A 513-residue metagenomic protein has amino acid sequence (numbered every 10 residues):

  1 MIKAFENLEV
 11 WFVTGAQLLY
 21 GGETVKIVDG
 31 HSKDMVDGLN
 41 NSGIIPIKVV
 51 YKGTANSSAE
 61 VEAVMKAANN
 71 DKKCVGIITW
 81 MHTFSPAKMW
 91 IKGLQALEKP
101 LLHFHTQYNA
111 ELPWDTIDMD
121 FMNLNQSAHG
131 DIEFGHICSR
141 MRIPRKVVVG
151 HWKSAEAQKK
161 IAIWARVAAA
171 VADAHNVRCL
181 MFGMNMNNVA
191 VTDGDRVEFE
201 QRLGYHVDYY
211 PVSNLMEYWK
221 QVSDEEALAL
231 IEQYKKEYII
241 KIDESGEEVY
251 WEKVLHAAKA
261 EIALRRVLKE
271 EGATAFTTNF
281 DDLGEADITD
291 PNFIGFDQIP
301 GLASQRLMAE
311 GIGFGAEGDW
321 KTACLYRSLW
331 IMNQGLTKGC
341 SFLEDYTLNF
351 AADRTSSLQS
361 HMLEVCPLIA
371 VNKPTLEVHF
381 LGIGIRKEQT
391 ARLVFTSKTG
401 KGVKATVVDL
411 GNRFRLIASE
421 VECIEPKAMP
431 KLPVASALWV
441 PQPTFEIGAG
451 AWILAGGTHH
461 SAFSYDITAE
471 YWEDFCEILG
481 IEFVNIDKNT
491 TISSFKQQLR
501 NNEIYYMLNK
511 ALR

Functional and structural regions predicted by a protein language model:
A4-I27, N176-N185: Short beta-strand segments enriched in small/hydrophobic residues
L19-G21, S58-A59, S85-K88, A110-E111 (+5 more regions): Flexible loop/turn segments at secondary-structure boundaries
K26-S42: Short catalytic helix/loop segments, enriched in acidic residues and glycine and frequently bearing histidine
P46-K48, H105, A110-S245, V249: Cap/lid and interdomain-hinge subdomains that line or gate substrate/regulatory clefts in soluble alpha/beta enzymes
G53-K66, A157-K159: Structural motif
V61-C74, I91-G93, E261-E270: Short, well-structured alpha-helical segments in soluble
H82, K99, H105, P113-W114 (+6 more regions): Anaerobic metallocofactor- and corrinoid-dependent redox/one-carbon enzyme cores, especially those from methanogenesis
L97-L101, I143: A short helix->loop->beta-strand "cap" motif at the edges of active sites that frequently abuts
